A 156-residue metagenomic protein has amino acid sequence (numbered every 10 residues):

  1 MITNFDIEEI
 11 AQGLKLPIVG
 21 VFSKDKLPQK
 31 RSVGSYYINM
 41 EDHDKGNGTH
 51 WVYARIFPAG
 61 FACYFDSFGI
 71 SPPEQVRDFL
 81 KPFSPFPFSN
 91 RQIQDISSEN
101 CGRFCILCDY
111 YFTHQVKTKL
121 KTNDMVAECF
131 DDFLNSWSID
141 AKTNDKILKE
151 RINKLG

Functional and structural regions predicted by a protein language model:
M1-D42, F57, Q75-F83: Conserved active-site-adjacent core of cysteine acyl-enzyme catalytic domains
I2, I7-I10, I18, I38 (+7 more regions): Weak global preference for isoleucine
A11, A59-A62, A127, A141: A sequence-composition feature that detects small, non-aromatic residues
G20, C63, E128-D131: Short non-domain terminal segments
G34-T113: Cysteine protease-like catalytic core of ubiquitin/ubiquitin-like
F83-G156: C-terminal folded domains that constitute the principal catalytic or ligand-binding module of multi-domain proteins
